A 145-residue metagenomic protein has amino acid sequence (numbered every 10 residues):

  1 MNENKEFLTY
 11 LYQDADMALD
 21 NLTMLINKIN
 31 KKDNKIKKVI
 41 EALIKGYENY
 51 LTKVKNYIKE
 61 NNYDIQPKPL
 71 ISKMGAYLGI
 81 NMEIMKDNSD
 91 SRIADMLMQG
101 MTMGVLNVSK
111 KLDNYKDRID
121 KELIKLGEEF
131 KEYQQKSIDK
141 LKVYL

Functional and structural regions predicted by a protein language model:
M1-K31, R92-D117: Alpha-helical bundle segments that constitute or directly flank the non-heme di-iron/ferroxidase center
E3-L11, K32-T52, D90-L97, I119-Y133: Alpha-helical scaffold segments that form or flank carboxylate-/histidine-based iron centers
Q13-M24, K45, N49-T52, S72-I80 (+2 more regions): Generic structural signal for well-ordered, non-membrane alpha-helices
I26, K55-I58, N62, S89 (+3 more regions): Long, hydrophobic, amphipathic alpha-helical segments used as structural scaffolds
K35-I71, L141-Y144: Conserved alpha-helical segments that form or flank metal/cofactor-binding pockets of metalloenzymes
N56-S91, Q99-L106: Carboxylate-rich helix-loop segments that flank metal/cofactor sites and access channels in metalloenzymes
G100-L145: Preference for long, well-ordered alpha-helical segments
